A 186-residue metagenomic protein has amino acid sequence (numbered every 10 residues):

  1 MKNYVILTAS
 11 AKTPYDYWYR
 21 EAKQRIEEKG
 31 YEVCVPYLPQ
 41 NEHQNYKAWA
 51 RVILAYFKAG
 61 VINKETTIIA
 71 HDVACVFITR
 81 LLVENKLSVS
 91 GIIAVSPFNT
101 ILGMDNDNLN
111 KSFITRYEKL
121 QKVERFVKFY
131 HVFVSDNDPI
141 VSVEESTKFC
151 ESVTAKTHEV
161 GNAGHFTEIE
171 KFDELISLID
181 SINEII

Functional and structural regions predicted by a protein language model:
K2-I62: Active-site catalytic motif of lipid deacylating hydrolases and related acyltransferases
P36-P39, H158-G164: Short glycine-rich catalytic loops that host catalytic nucleophiles or stabilize transition states across multiple
Q44, A163-E174: Catalytic histidine-centered segment of alpha/beta-hydrolase-like enzymes
I69-I78: Gly/Ala-rich beta-loop-alpha elbow adjacent to hydrolase catalytic centers
L87-L102: A conserved short beta-strand
F126-V127, H131-V134, D138: Short beta-strand/loop motif that positions the catalytic acidic residue of the alpha/beta-hydrolase fold
P139-E145: Conserved alpha/beta-hydrolase "acid-adjacent" motif
K171-I186: Catalytic active-site module of serine/aspartate enzymes centered on a nucleophile-bearing elbow/loop
